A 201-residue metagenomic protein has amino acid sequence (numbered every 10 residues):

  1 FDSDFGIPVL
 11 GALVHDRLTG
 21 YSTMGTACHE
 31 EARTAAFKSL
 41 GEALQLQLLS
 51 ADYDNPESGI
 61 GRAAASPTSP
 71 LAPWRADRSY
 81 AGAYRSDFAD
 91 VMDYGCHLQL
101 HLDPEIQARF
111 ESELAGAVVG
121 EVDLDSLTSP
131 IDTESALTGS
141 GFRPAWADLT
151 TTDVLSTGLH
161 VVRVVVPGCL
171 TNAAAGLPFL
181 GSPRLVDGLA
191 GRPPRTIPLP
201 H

Functional and structural regions predicted by a protein language model:
F1-H201: Helix-biased "structured C-terminal domain" signature
